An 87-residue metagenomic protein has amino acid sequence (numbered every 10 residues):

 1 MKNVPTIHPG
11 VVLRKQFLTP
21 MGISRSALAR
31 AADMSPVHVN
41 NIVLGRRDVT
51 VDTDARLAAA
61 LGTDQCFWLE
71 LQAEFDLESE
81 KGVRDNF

Functional and structural regions predicted by a protein language model:
M1-I23, F67-E70: A short, Lys/Arg-rich alpha-helix, primarily the initiator
L18, A29, A58: The alpha-helix within a helix-turn-helix
G22-N41: Short alpha-helical DNA-recognition segment
S35, R46, Q72-F75: The DNA-recognition helices of helix-turn-helix-type DNA-binding domains
V43, T53, Q72: DNA major-groove recognition helix of helix-turn-helix
R46-A59: Short, basic-rich loop-to-helix N-cap that marks the start of a DNA-contacting helix
F67-F87: Short, charged recognition helix plus adjacent turn of helix-turn-helix-like nucleic-acid-binding domains
